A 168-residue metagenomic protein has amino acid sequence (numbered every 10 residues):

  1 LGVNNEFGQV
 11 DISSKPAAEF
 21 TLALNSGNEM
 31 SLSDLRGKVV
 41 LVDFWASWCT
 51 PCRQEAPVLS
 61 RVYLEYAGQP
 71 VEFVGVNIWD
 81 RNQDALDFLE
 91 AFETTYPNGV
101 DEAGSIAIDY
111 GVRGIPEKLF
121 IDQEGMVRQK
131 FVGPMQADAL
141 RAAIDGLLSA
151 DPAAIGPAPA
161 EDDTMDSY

Functional and structural regions predicted by a protein language model:
L1-E19, D162-Y168: N-terminal targeting signals for export/organelle localization
N4, T21-G27, N98-D101: Short gly/ser/thr-rich secondary-structure transition/capping motifs
E19-V40, Y63-Y66: A short beta-strand-turn-helix
F20, M30, L35, F44-W45 (+3 more regions): Conserved hydrophobic/aromatic "anchor" residues that stabilize well-ordered secondary structure elements
M30-R53, L59, F73: Short active-site neighborhood of thiol/selenol oxidoreductases, capturing the structured segment around
R36-K38, G68, T94, V112: Active-site acidic short loop of glycosyltransferases
R53-F92, E102-D109, D162: Structural microenvironment flanking redox-active thiols in thiol-disulfide oxidoreductases
D87-T95, V100-D151, I155, E161-Y168: Thiol/disulfide oxidoreductase modules built on the thioredoxin-like
